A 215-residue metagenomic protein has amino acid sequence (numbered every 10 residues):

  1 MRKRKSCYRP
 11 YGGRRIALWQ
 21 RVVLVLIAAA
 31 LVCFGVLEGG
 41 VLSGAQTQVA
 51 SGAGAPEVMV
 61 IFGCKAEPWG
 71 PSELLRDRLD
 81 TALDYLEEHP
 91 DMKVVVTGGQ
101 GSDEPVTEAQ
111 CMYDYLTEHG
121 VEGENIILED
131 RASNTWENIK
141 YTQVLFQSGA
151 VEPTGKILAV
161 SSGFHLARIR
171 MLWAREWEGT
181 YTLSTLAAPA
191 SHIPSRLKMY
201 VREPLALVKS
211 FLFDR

Functional and structural regions predicted by a protein language model:
M1-L18: N-terminal Lys/Arg-rich, disordered targeting/topogenic segments
R2, G40-Y200: A structural signal for short, hydrophobic/glycine-enriched beta-strand patches
R14, L18-W19, R196, Y200: Hydrophobic, aromatic-rich alpha-helical transmembrane segments and their membrane-interface anchor motifs
L18-V23, A55-M59: A broad, low-specificity signal for short, low-complexity segments enriched in glycine/proline and polar/charged
R21-E38: Hydrophobic membrane-insertion alpha-helices, especially the h-region of bacterial N-terminal signal peptides
R196-R215: A transmembrane-helix-recognition feature enriched in membrane-embedded lipid enzymes and envelope glyco-/phospholipid
